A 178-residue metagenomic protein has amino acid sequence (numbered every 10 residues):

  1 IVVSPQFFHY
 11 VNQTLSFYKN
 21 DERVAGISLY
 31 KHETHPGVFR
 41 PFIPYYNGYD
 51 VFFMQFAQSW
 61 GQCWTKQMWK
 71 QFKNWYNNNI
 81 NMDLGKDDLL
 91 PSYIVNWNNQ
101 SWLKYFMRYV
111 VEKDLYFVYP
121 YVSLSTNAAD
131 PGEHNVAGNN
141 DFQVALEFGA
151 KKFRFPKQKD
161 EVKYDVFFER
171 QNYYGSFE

Functional and structural regions predicted by a protein language model:
V2-E178: Peripheral/terminal regions associated with large enzymatic or DNA-binding modules
